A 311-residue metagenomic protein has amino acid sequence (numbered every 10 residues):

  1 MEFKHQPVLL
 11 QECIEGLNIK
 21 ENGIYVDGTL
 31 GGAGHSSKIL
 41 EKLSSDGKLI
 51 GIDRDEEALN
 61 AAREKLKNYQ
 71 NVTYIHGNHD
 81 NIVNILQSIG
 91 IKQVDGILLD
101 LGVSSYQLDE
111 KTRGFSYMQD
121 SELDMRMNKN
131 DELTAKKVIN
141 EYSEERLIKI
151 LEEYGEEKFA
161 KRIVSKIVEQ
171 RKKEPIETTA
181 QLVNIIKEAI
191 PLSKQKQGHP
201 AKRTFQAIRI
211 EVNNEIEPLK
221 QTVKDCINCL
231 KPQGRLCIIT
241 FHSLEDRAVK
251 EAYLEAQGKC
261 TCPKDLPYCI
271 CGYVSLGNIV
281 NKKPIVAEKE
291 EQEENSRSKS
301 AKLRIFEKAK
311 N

Functional and structural regions predicted by a protein language model:
M1-N311: S-adenosyl-L-methionine-dependent methyltransferase catalytic core, i.e., the SAM/SAH-binding region
